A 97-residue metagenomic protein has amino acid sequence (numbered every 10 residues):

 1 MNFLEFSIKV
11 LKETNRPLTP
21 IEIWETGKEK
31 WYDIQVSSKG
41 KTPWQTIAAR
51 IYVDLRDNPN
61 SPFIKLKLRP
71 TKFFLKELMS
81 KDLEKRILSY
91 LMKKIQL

Functional and structural regions predicted by a protein language model:
M1-T14, I21, K30-L97: Phospho-regulated, low-complexity intrinsically disordered regions of nuclear gene-regulatory and chromatin-associated
W24: The alpha-helix within a helix-turn-helix
